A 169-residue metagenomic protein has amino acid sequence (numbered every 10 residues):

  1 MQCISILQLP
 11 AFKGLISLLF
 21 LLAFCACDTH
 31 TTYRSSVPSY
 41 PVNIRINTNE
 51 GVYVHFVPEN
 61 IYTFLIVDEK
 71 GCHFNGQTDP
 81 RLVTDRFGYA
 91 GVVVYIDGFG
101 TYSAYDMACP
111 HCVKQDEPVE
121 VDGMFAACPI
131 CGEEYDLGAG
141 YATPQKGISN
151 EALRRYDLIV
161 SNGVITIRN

Functional and structural regions predicted by a protein language model:
Q2-I16: Bacterial N-terminal signal peptides that target proteins for export
F20: Catalytic and substrate-binding clefts that recognize carbohydrates or anionic sugar/phosphate headgroups
A23-A26: C-terminal motif of bacterial Sec signal peptides marking the signal peptidase cleavage site
H30-V121, R154-N169: N-terminal pre-ligand scaffold of iron-sulfur
C112, C131-G132: Short Cys/His-rich metal-coordination motifs, predominantly Zn2+-binding knuckles/fingers
G123-A126, E134-N169: Polybasic, low-complexity binding patches
